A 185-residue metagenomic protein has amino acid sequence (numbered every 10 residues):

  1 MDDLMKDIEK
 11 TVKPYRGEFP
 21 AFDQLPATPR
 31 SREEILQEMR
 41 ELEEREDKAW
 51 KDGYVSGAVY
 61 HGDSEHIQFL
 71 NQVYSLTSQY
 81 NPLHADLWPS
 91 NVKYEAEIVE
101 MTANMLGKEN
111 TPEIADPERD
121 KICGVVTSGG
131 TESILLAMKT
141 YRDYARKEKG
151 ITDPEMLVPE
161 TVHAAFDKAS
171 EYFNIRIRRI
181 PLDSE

Functional and structural regions predicted by a protein language model:
M1-D120: N-terminal entrance/gating region of PLP-dependent enzymes' catalytic architecture
L25-P29, Y60, W88, T127 (+2 more regions): Hydrophobic alpha-helical scaffolding
E95, V99, A115-K149, A165-S170: Conserved beta-loop-alpha segment that forms the PLP phosphate-binding cup at the N-terminus of a helix
N104-K108, T140-K147, Y172-I175, D183: Conserved helix-loop functional segments at active or binding sites
S128-T131, G150-P154, V158-E185: PLP-dependent aminotransferase-class I/II
